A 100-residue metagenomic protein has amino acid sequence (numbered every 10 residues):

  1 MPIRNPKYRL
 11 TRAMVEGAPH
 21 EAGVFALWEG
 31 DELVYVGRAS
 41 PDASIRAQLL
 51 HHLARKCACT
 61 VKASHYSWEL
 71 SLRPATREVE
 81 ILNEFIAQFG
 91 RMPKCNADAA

Functional and structural regions predicted by a protein language model:
M1-S44, E69-N83, A100: GIY-YIG nuclease catalytic motif and its immediate N-terminal context
G37, C57-C59, C95: Short cysteine clusters
I45-K56: A broadly used, surface-exposed interaction patch
Q48-L49, V61, P93: Short linear functional motifs in flexible/disordered or boundary regions
C57, I86-F89: Secondary-structure transition/hinge residues
C57-S71: Basic nucleic-acid-binding interfaces
Q88-A100: Coupling/hinge elements of helicase-like and P-loop NTPase modules
